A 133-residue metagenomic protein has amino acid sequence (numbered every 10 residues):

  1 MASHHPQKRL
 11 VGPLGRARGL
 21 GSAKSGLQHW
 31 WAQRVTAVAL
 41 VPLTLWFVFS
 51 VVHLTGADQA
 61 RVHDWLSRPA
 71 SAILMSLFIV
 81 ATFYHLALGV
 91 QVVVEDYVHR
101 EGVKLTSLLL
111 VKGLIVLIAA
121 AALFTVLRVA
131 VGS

Functional and structural regions predicted by a protein language model:
M1-S133: Membrane-embedded alpha-helical bundles that constitute the cytochrome b-like, heme-associated redox core of multi-pass
